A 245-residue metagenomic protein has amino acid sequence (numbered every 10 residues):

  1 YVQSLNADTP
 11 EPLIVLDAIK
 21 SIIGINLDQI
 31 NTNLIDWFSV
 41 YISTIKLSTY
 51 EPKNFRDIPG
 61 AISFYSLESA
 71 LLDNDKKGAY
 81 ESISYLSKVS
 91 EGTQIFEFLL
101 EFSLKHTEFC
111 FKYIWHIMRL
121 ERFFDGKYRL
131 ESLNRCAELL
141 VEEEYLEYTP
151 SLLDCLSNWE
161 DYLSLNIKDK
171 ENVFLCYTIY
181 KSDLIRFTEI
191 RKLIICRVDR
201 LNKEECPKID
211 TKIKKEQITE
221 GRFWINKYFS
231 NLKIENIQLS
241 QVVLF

Functional and structural regions predicted by a protein language model:
Y1-F245: Mature, well-folded catalytic/scaffold domains that follow N-terminal targeting or propeptide regions
